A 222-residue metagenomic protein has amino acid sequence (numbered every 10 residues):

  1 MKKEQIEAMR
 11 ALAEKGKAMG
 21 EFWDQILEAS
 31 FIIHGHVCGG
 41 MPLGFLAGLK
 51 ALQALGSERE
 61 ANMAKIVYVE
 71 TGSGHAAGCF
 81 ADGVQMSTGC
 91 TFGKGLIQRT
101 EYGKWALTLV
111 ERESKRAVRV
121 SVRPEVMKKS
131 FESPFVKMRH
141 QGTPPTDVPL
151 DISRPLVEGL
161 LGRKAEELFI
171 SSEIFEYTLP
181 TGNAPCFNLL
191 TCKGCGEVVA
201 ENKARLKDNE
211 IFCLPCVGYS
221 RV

Functional and structural regions predicted by a protein language model:
M1-V37, G44-V222: Non-transmembrane, aqueous-exposed alpha-helical and coiled segments at domain scale
